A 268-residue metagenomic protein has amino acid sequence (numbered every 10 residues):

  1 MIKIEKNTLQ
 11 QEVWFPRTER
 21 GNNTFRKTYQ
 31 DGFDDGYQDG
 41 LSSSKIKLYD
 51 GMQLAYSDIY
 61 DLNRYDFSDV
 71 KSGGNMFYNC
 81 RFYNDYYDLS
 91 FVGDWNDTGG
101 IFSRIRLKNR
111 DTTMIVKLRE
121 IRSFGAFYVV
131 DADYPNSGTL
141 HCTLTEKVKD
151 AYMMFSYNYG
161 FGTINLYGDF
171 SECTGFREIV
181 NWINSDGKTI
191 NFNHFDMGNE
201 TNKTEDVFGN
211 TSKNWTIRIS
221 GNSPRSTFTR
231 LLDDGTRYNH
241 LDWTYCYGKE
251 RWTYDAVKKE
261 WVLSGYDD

Functional and structural regions predicted by a protein language model:
M1-K47: Intrinsic-disorder/low-complexity detector
F15, Q38, S42-K71, Y78-D97 (+5 more regions): Structural signature of tandem-repeat unit edges
N22, R26, I190, G235-R237: Flexible coil/linker segments and helix-coil junctions enriched in charged and small residues
T28, G32, G40, S103 (+2 more regions): A generic structural signal for ordered secondary structure
G74-M76, G99-I101, G125-Y128, Y152-M154 (+1 more regions): Consensus positions within tandem repeat domains that build extended binding/scaffold surfaces
M76, M154, D206-G209, L231 (+2 more regions): Small/polar residue-rich beta-strand/coil "junction" motifs that cap repeat-based extracellular fibers
V130-A132: Leucine-rich repeat
G235-D268: C-terminal capping region of solenoid repeat domains
